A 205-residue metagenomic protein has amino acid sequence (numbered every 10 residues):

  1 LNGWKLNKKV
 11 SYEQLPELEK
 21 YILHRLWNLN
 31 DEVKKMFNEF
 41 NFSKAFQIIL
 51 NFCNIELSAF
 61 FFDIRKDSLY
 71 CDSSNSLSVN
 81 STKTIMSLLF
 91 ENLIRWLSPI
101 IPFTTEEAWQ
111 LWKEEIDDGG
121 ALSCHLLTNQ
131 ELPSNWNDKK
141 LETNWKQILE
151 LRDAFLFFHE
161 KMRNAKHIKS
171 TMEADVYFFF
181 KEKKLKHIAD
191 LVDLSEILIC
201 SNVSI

Functional and structural regions predicted by a protein language model:
N2-K34, F62-F158, T171-F180: Acidic, turn-prone loop/beta-hairpin segments
F37-K44: Short helix-adjacent coil turns
E160-H167: Active-site phosphate-binding and catalytic loops of NTP-dependent enzymes
E173-I205: A broadly conserved sequence feature marking short terminus-proximal activation segments in nucleic acid-centric
